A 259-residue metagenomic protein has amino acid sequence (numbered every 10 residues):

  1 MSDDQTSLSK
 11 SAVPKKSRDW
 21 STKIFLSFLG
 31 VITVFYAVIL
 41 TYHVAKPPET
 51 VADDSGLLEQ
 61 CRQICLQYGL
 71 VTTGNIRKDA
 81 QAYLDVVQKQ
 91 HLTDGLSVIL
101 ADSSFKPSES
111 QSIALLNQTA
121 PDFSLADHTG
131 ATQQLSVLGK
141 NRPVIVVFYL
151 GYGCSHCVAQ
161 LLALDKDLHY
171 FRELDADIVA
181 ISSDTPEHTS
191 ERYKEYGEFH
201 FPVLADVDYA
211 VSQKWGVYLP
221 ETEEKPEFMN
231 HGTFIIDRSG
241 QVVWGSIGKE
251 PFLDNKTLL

Functional and structural regions predicted by a protein language model:
S2-T119: N-terminal targeting signals for export/organelle localization
S124-L125, I235: Hydrophobic beta-strand positions
Q133-L164, D177: Short active-site neighborhood of thiol/selenol oxidoreductases, capturing the structured segment around
A159-Q213: Structural microenvironment flanking redox-active thiols in thiol-disulfide oxidoreductases
E198-P202, L219-F234: Structural micro-motif
E227-L259: Thiol-/selenol-based redox modules, centered on thioredoxin-like and closely related oxidoreductase domains
